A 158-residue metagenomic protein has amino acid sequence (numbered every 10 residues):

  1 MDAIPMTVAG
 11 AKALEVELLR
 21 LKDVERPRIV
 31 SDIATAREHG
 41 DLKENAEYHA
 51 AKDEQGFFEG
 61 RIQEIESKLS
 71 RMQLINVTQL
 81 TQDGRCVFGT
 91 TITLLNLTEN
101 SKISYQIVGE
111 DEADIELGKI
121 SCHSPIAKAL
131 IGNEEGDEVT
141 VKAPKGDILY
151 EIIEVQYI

Functional and structural regions predicted by a protein language model:
M1, V16, R37, L69-S70 (+2 more regions): Residue-level signal for pocket-adjacent positions within structured domains
M1-G60: N-terminal cationic and glycine-rich segments that engage phosphates or anionic surfaces
D2-I4, G40, M72, C86 (+1 more regions): Flexible, active-site-adjacent loop/turn segments at secondary-structure boundaries
A11, L21, A34, K43 (+6 more regions): Aromatic-residue detector
K12, K22, K43, K52 (+5 more regions): Context-gated lysine
L21-V24, D32, A36, I65-I75 (+4 more regions): Conserved, well-folded catalytic cores of nucleic-acid-processing and energy-transducing macromolecular machines
A46-L80: Internal alpha/beta loop-helix hairpins
I75-Q156: Non-DNA-binding regulatory cores of transcription-related proteins, predominantly C-terminal effector-binding
